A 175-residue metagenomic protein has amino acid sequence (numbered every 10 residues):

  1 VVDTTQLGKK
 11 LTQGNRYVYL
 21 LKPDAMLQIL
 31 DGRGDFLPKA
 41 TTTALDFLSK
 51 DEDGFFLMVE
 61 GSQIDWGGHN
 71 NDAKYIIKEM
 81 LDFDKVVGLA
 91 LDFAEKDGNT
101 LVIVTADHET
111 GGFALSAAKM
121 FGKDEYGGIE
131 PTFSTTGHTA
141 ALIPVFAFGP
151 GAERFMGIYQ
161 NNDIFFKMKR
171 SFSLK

Functional and structural regions predicted by a protein language model:
V1-K175: A post-motif C-terminal structural segment
